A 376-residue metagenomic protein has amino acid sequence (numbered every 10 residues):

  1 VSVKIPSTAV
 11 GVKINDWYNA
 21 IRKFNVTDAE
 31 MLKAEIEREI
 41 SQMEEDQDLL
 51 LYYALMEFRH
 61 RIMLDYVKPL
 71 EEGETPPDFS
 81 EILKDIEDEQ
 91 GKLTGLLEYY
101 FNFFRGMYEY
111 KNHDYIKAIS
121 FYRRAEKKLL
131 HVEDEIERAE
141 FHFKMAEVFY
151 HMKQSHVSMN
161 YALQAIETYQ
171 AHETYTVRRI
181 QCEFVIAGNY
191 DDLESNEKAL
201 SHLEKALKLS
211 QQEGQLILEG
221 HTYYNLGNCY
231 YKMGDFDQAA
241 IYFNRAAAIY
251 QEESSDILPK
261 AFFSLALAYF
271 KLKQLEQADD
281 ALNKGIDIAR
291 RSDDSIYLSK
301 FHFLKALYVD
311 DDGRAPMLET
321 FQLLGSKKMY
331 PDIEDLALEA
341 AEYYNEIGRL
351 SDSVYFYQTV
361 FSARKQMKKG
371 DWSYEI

Functional and structural regions predicted by a protein language model:
V1-R105, L282, L324, I333 (+1 more regions): Flexible inter-repeat linkers and adjacent short helices within tandem amphipathic alpha-helical repeat scaffolds
I5-P6, E45-L50, L93-Y100, E133-E140 (+7 more regions): Alpha-solenoid helical repeat architecture
D16, E57, R105, M145 (+8 more regions): Structural register within alpha-helical repeat arrays
K23, L64, N112, M145 (+8 more regions): Structural motif corresponding to the intra-repeat A-B loop/turn of tetratricopeptide repeats
V26, V67, Y115, E135 (+8 more regions): TPR-repeat structural position
A34-S41, P77-Q90, R123-D134, L163-T174 (+5 more regions): Amphipathic alpha-helical segments of tetratricopeptide repeats
